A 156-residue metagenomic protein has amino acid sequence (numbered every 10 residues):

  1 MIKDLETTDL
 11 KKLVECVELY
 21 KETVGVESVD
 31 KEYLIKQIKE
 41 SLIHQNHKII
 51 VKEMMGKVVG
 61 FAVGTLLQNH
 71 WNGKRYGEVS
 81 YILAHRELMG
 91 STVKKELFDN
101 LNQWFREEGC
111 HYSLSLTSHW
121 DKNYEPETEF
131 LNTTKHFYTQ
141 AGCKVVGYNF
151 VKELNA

Functional and structural regions predicted by a protein language model:
M1-E15: A short beta-loop-alpha structural element at the N-terminal edge of CoA-dependent acyl/N-acetyltransferase catalytic
E18-K39: Conserved GNAT-fold acetyl-CoA-binding loop/helix
K39-V51: A short helix-loop-beta-strand connector motif used in the catalytic cores of GNAT acetyltransferases and, in some
V51, K57-L66: Conserved beta-strand in the GNAT
Q68-V79, K144-V146: A conserved beta-turn-beta hairpin within the catalytic core of GNAT-like acetyltransferases that forms part
S80-G90: A short, internal acetyl-CoA/4′-phosphopantetheine-binding micro-motif in the GNAT/acyltransferase core
E96-Y112: Conserved acyl-CoA
S113-T134, V151-L154: Conserved beta-strand-loop-alpha-helix junction that forms the acyl-donor binding cleft
